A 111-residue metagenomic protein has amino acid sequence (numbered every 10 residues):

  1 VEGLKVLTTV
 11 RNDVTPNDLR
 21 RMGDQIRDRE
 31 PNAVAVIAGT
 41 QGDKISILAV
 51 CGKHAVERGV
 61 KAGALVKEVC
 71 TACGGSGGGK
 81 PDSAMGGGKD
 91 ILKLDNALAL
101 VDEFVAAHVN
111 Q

Functional and structural regions predicted by a protein language model:
L4-Q111: Glycine-rich, acidic loop segments that terminate in or are immediately followed by a histidine
